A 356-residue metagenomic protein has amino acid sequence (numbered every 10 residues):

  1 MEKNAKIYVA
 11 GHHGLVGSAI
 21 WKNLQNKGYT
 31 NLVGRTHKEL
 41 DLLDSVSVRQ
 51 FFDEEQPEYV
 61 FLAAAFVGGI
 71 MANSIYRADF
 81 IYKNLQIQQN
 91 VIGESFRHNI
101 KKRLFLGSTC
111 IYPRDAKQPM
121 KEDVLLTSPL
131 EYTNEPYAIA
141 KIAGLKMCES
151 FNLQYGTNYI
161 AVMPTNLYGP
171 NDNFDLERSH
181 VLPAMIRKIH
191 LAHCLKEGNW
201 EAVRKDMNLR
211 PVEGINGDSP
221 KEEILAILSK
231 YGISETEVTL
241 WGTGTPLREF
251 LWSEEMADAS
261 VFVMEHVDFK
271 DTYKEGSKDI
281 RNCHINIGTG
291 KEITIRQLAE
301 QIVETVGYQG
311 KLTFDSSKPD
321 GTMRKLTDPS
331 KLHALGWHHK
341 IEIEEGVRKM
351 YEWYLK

Functional and structural regions predicted by a protein language model:
K3, Q89-N134, I160, N173: Conserved Rossmann-fold NAD(P)-dependent oxidoreductase catalytic core, especially the SDR/UDP-sugar
A10, R35, V60-A64, R103-S108 (+1 more regions): SDR active-site strand-loop-helix element
G11, L15, A19-K27, L191-K356: C-terminal substrate-binding subdomain of Rossmann-fold SDR/epimerase-dehydratase oxidoreductases
Q25-Q50: Adenosine-cofactor binding site in Rossmann-like domains, unifying the SAM/SAH pocket of S-adenosylmethionine-dependent
S45-L85, E94-R97: NAD(P)H-binding glycine-rich loop region in Rossmannoid oxidoreductase-like domains and their noncatalytic homologs
V67-G68, T109-K117, T165-Y168: Active-site segment of SDR-like NAD(P)-dependent oxidoreductases
I81, L85, T133-L145, D175-P183 (+2 more regions): Short-chain dehydrogenase/reductase
N90, Y132-T165, V181-G198: Active-site Tyr-X1-5-Lys
